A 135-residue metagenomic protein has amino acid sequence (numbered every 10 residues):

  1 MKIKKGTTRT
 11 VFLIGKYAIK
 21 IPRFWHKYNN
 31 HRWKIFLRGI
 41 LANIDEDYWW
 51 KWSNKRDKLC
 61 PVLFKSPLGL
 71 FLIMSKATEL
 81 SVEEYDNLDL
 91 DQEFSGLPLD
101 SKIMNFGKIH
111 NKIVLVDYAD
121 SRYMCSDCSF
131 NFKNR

Functional and structural regions predicted by a protein language model:
M1-K2, K133-R135: Short, Lys/Arg-enriched, disordered terminal segments
K2-W52, F71-L72: ATP-binding glycine-rich loop module of kinase domains
R23, D120, N134: Short, glycine/acidic-enriched loop or turn micro-motifs at the edges of active sites
S53-C125, S129-N131: Conserved kinase catalytic-core helix
